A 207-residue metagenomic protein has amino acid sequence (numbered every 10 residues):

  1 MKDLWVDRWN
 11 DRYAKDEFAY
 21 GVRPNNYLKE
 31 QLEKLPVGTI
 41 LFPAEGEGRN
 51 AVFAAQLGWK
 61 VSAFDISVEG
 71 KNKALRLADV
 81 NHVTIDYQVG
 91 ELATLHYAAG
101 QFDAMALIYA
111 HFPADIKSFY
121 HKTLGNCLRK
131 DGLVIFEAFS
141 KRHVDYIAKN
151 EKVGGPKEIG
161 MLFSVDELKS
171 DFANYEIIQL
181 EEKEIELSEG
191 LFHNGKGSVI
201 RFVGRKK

Functional and structural regions predicted by a protein language model:
M1-L35: Conserved class I S-adenosyl-L-methionine
S67-E69: Conserved SAM/SAH-binding beta-strand->alpha-helix loop
N81-A93: Conserved SAM-binding strand-loop segment of SAM-dependent methyltransferases
A93-A104: A short acidic, Gly/Pro-enriched loop at the edge of an enzyme's catalytic core that lines a small-molecule cofactor
D103-S118: A short SAM/SAH-binding and catalytic strip from SAM-dependent methyltransferases
S118-K130: A short glycine-rich, Lys/Arg-flanked "PGG" loop and its adjoining helix->strand segment in the class I
D131-F139: Conserved beta-strand signature within the Rossmann-like core of class I S-adenosyl-L-methionine
I159-E182: Short alpha-helix
